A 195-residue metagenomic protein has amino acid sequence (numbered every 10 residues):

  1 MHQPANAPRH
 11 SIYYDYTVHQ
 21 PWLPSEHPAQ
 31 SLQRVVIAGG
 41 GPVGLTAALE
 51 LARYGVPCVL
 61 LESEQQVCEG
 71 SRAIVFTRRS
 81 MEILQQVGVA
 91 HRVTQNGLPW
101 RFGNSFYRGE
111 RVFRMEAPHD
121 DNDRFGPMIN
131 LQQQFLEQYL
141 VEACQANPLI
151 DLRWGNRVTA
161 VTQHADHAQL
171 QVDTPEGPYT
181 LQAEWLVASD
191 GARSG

Functional and structural regions predicted by a protein language model:
M1-V35, R53-Y54: Extreme N-terminal leader/targeting segments of oxidoreductases
Q30-L60, Q65: N-terminal Rossmann-like FAD-binding beta1-loop-alpha1 element of flavoenzymes
S31, E176-W185: Core beta-strand elements of the Rossmann-like FAD/NAD(P) dinucleotide-binding domain in flavoenzyme oxidoreductases
I37-G39, A48, C58, L84 (+2 more regions): Conserved structural-core and active-site-/substrate-pathway-adjacent residues in large, well-folded domains of enzymes
R72-Q145, G155, T162: Active-site-adjacent segment of FAD-dependent monooxygenases/related oxidoreductases
I150-D151: Short, conserved active-site loop motifs that form the nucleotide-linked donor/cofactor pocket
G155-T159, T174-P175: Conserved SAM/SAH-binding loop
A188-G195: Flavin (primarily FAD) binding-site architecture
